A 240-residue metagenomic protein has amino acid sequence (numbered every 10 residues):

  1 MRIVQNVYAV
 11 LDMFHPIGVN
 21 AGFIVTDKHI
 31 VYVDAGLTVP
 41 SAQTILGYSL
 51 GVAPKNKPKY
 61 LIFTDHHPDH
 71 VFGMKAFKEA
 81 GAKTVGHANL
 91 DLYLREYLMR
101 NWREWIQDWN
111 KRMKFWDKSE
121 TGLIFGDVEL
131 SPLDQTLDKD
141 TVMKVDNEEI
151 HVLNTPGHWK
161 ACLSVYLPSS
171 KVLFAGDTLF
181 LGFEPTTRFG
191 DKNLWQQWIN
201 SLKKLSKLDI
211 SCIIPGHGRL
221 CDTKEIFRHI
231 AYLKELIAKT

Functional and structural regions predicted by a protein language model:
R2-Y48, S164-G176: Conserved beta-strand hairpin/beta-sheet module of binuclear metal-dependent hydrolase folds, prominently
N6, I24, D34, S49 (+9 more regions): Divalent metal-coordination and catalytic microenvironments
F14-P16, Q135-T136, P156-W159: A short catalytic or substrate-binding loop motif that flags glycine-/basic-rich loops and adjacent residues that bind
I30-V31, L37-P40, V142, E149-R228 (+1 more regions): Metallo-beta-lactamase
P40-L90, S211-C212: Active-site metal-binding motif and surrounding structural segment of the metallo-beta-lactamase
L94-L153, N200, S206-D209: Metallo-beta-lactamase
N101-W105, K192, A231-L233: Short, hinge-like loop/turn segments at secondary-structure boundaries
